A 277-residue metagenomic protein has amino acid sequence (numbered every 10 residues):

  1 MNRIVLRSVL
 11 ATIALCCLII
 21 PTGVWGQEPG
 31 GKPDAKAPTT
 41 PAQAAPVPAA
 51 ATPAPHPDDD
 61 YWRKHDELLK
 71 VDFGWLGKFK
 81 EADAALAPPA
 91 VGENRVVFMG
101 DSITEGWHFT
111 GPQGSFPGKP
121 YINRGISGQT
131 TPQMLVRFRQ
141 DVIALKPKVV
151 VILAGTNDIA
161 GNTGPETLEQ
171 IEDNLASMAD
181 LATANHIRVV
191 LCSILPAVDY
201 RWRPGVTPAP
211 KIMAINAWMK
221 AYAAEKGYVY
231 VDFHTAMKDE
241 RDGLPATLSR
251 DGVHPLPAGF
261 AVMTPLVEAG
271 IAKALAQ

Functional and structural regions predicted by a protein language model:
M1-F98, T104-E105, F109, G114-S115 (+2 more regions): N-terminal secretory targeting modules
A14-L18, V24, L195-Q277: Catalytic His-Asp segment of secreted/periplasmic serine-dependent ester chemistry enzymes
R95-G100, P120-G125, V149-A154, V189-S193 (+2 more regions): Structural recognition of the beta-strand scaffold that forms the well-ordered cores of secreted hydrolase catalytic
E105-I126, T131-E172, L195-A197: Oxyanion-hole/transition-state-stabilizing segment in secreted/luminal serine hydrolases and related acyltransferases
N123-G128, N162-L168, A179, R203-V206 (+1 more regions): Second-shell loop/turn segments in exported
T131, L135, R139, L168 (+6 more regions): Extracytoplasmic/secreted envelope proteins and their assembly/folding machinery, especially bacterial periplasmic
L153-I159, M178-M213: Active-site segments of SGNH/GDSL-like serine hydrolases that catalyze O-acetyl group transfer/hydrolysis on lipids
L168-C192, K220-Y228: Charged, glycine-enriched surface loops/patches that mediate electrostatic binding to polyanionic ligands
